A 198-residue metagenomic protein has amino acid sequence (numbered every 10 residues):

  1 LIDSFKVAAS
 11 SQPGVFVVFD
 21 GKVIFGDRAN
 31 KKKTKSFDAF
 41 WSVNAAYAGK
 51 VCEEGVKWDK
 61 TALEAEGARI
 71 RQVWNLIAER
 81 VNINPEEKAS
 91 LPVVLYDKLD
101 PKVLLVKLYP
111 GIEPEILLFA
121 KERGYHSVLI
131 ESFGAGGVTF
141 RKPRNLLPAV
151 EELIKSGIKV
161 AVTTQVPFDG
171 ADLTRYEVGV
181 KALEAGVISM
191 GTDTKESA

Functional and structural regions predicted by a protein language model:
L1-I2, K33-K35, E177-K181: Short, hinge-like loop/turn segments at secondary-structure boundaries
L1-N30, I188-S189: Short, glycine-/small-residue-rich phosphate/pyrophosphate-handling segment
D3-V7, Y47, F119, E152 (+1 more regions): Alpha-helical scaffold segments in soluble metabolic enzymes
S10-G14, F19-D20, A45, L99-V103 (+2 more regions): Short coil/turn connectors at secondary-structure junctions
F16-D20, K107, E131, T163-T164: Short beta-strand segments
F25-A135, F140-R141: Accessory alpha-helical/coil subdomains and C-terminal extensions that flank or cap enzyme catalytic cores
A135-A198: C-terminal non-catalytic interaction/assembly regions of soluble proteins
